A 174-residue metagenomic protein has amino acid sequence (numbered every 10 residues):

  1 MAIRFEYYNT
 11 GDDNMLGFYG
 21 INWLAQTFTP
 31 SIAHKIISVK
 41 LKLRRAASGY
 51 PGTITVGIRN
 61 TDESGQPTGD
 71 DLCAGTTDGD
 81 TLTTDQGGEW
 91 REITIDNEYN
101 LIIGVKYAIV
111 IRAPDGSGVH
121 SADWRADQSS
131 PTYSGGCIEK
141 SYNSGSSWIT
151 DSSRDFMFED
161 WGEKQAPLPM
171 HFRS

Functional and structural regions predicted by a protein language model:
M1-P67, N97-K106, R112-S174: Beta-sheet-rich sandwich/jelly-roll-like modules and their strand-loop junctions
L24, E89-I93: Short strand-edge motifs at loop-to-beta-strand transitions and within beta-strands of extracellular beta-rich domains
D70-T84: Solvent-exposed serine/threonine-rich low-complexity stretches and specific carbohydrate-binding patches
T81-W90, P131-C137: Short, surface-exposed linear segments at secondary-structure transitions and domain or protein termini
Q86, T94, V105: Solvent-exposed, flexible loop/coil residues
